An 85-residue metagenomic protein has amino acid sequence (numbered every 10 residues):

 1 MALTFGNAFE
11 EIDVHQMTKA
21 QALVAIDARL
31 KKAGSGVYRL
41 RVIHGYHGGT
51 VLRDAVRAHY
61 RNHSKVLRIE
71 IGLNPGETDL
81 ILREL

Functional and structural regions predicted by a protein language model:
M1-L85: Long, charged, low-complexity intrinsically disordered regions
